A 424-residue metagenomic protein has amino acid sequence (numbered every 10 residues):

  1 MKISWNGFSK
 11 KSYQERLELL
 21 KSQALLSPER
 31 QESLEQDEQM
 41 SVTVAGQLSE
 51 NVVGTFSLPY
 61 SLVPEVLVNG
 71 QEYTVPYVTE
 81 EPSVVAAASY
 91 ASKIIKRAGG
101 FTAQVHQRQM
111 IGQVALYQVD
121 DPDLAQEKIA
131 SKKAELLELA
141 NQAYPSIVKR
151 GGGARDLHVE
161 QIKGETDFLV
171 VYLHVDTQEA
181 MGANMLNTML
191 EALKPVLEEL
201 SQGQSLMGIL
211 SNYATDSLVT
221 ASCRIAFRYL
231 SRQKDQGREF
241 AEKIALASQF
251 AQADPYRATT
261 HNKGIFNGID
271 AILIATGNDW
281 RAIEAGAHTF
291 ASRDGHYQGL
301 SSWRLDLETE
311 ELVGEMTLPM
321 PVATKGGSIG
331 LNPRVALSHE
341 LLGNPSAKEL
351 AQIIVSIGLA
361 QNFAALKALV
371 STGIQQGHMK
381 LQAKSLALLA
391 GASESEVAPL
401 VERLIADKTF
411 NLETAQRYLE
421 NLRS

Functional and structural regions predicted by a protein language model:
M1-G46, N51, Y73, S89 (+11 more regions): Alpha/propeptide regions of enzymes that mature by internal proteolysis
M1-Y73, Y77, E81, F101 (+4 more regions): Acidic/polar, glycine-rich intrinsically disordered N-terminal extensions of enzymes
S33-L34, G100-H106, A143-D156, L200-N212 (+7 more regions): Flexible, glycine/charged-enriched surface loops at secondary-structure junctions
A45-E50, G54-T166, V170-H174: Small-residue-rich
T55-P59, V66-V68, H106-Q109, R150-G151 (+8 more regions): Solvent-exposed alpha-helices and their adjacent loops that cap or buttress functional pockets in soluble metabolic
Y60-V84, Q178-L186, Q252-G277, G358-K367 (+1 more regions): Conserved phosphate/anionic-ligand binding catalytic regions in large, soluble enzymes, centered on
E179-M181, L186-L331: Glycine-rich anion/phosphate-binding loop at the beta-strand->alpha-helix junction
T276-W280, H288-L388, A392: C-terminal catalytic subdomain
